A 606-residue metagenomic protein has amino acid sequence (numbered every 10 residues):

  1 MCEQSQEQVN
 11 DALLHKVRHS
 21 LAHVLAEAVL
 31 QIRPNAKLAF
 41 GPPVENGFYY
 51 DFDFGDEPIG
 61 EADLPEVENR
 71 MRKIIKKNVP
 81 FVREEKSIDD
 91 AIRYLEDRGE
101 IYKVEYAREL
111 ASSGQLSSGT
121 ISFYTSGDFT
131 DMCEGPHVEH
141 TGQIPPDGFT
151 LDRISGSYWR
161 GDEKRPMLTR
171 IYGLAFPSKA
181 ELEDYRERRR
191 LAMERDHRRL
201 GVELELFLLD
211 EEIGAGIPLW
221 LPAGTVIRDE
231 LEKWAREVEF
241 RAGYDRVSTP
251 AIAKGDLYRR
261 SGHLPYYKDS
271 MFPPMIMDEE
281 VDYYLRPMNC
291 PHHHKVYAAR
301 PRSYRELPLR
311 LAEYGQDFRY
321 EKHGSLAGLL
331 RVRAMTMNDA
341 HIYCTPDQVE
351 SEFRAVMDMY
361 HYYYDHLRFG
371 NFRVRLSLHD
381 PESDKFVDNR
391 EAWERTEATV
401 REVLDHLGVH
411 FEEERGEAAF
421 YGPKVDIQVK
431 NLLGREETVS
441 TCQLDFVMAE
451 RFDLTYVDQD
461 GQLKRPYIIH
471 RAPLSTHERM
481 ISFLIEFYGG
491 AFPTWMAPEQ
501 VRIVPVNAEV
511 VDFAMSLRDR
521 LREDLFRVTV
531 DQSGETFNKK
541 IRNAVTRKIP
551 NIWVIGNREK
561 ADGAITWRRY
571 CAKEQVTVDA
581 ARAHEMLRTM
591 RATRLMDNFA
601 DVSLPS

Functional and structural regions predicted by a protein language model:
M1-K37, E45, D51-S606: NTP/phosphate- and nucleic-acid-binding module
P42: Structural signature of FAD isoalloxazine-binding scaffolds in flavoprotein oxidoreductases
